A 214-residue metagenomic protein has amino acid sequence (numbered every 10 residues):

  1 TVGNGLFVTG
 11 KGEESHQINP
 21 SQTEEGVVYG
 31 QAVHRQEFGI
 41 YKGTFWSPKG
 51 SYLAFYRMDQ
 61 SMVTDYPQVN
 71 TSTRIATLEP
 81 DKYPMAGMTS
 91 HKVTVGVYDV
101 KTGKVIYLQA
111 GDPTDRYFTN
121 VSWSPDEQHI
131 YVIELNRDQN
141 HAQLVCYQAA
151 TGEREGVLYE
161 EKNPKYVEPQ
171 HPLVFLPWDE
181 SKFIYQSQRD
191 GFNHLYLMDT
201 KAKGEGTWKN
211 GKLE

Functional and structural regions predicted by a protein language model:
T1-G5, G10, K42-F45, A54-Q60 (+6 more regions): Beta-strand C-termini and the immediately following turn/loop, strongest in propeller blades
T1-Q17, S21-E25, P113, T119: A conserved hydrophobic secondary-structure block that centers on an alpha-helix together with its immediately flanking
L6, S15, L53, V95-V97 (+3 more regions): Hydrophobic beta-strand positions in blades of beta-propellers and related beta-sheet-rich domains
G10-E13, D99-G103, A149-G152, D199-K203: Short loop/turn segments that connect beta-strands within beta-propeller blades
E14-T23, I106-Q109, R154-E160, E205-G211: Beta-propeller fold detector
I18-F45, F55-Y107: Predominantly five- to eight-bladed beta-propeller fold
E24-I40, P113-F118, N163-H171, E214: Short glycine-/Asp-/Thr-/Trp-enriched loop segments that recur within the blades of beta-propeller repeat domains
Q31-P48, T94, N120-S122, P169-S181: Signature of short aromatic-glycine-proline-rich micro-motifs recurring in repeat-based ectodomains
